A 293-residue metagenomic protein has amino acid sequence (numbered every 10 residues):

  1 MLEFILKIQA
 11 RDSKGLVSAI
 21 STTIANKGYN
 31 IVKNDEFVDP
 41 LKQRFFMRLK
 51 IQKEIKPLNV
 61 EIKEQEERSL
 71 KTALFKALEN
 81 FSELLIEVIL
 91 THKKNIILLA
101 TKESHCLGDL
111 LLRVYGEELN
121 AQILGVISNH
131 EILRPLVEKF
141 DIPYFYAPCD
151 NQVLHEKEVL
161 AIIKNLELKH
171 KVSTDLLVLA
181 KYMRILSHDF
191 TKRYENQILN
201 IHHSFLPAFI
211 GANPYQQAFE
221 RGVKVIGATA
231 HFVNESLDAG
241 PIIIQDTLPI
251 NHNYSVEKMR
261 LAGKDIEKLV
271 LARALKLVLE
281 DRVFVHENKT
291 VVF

Functional and structural regions predicted by a protein language model:
M1-K94: A conserved regulatory-domain signal marking ACT and ACT-like small-molecule sensing domains and adjacent regulatory
A10, A100, I127-S128: Short beta-strand/turn micro-motifs composed of small residues that flank or help shape donor/cofactor-binding pockets
N30, Q122, P143-F145, Q197: Conserved beta-strand segments of alpha/beta enzyme cores
I96-H105: Short, glycine-rich nucleotide/cofactor-binding loops
H105-Y115: Histidine-anchored nucleotide/phosphate-binding helix
A121-I132: Short internal beta-strands
N129-H130, N151, H155-E158, D175-F293: Donor/substrate-binding cores of folate-linked one-carbon enzymes
E138, I142-K171: Adenosine-nucleotide cofactor-binding segment
